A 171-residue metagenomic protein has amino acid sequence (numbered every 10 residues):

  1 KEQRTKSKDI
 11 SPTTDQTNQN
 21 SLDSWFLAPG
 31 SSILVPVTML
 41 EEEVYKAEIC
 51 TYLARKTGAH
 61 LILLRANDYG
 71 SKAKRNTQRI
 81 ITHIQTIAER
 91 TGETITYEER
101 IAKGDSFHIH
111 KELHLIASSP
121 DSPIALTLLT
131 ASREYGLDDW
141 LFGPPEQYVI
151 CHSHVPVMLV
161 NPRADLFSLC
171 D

Functional and structural regions predicted by a protein language model:
K1-F26, A117-D171: Gly/Ser-rich helix-loop-strand patches that form or flank binding pockets for ribonucleotide-derived cofactors
D9, T14-T17, S24, A28-E99 (+4 more regions): Small/aliphatic-rich secondary-structure junction motif
N18, K46, I109-H110, F142: Amphipathic coiled-coil/heptad-repeat helices and related helical stalk/stem segments that mediate oligomerization
T51, K111-L115, Q147: Active-site phosphate/pyrophosphate- and oxyanion-stabilizing loops and adjacent acidic/basic residues in soluble
Y69-A73, G104-S106, Y135-G136: Short, small-residue-enriched loops and turns at beta-alpha junctions that line or gate enzyme active sites
I84-Q85, D105-P120: A short, acidic, amphipathic alpha-helical segment used as a generic capping/interface helix at domain edges
E99-K103, N161: Short loop/edge segments at beta-strand edges and connector loops that shape dinucleotide/nucleotide cofactor-binding
